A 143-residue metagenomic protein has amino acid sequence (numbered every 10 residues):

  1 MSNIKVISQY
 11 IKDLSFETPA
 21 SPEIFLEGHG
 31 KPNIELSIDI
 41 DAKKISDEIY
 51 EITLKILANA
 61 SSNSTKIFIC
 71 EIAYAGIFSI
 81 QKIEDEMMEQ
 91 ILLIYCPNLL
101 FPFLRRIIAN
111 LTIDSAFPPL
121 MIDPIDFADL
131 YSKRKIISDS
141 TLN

Functional and structural regions predicted by a protein language model:
M1-N143: N-terminal intrinsically disordered, cationic/polar leader segments that include organellar targeting peptides
